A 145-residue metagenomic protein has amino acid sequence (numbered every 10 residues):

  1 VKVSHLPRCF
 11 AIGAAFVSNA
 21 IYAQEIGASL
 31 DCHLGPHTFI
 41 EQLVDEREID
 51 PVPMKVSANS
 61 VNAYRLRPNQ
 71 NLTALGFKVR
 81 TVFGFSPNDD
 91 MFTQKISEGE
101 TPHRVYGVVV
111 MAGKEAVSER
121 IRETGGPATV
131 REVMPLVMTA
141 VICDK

Functional and structural regions predicted by a protein language model:
V1-F10: Bacterial N-terminal signal peptides that target proteins for export
G13-A23: Hydrophobic h-region of N-terminal signal peptides that target proteins for export in Gram-negative bacteria
I21-F85, G99: Short helix/turn-capping signatures at newly exposed starts of structured segments
L66-G125: Long, charged/polar, surface-exposed segments that mediate recognition or autoinhibition
S118-K145: C-terminal partner/receptor-binding element of secreted or periplasmic proteins
